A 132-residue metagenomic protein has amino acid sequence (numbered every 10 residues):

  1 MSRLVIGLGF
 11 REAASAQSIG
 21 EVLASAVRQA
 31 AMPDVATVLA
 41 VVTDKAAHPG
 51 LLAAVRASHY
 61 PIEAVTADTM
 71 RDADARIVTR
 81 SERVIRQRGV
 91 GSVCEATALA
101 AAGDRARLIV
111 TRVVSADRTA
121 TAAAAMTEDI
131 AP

Functional and structural regions predicted by a protein language model:
M1-R3, D34-A36, R105: A general structural motif
S2-A26: Glycine- and Gly-Pro-enriched alpha-helical subdomains that act as flexible, kink-prone "lid/hinge" or packing modules
L8-R11, T43, T66-A67, T111-V113 (+1 more regions): Fold-independent oxyanion-binding glycine-rich loops and adjacent beta-strand/coil segments at enzyme active sites
V22-A26, V55-H59, A124-M126: Short, solvent-exposed amphipathic alpha-helical segments in soluble enzyme and RNA/protein-processing domains
L23-A36: Phosphate/pyrophosphate-binding loops at sites that engage ATP/ADP/AMP, CoA/4′-phosphopantetheine, polyphosphate
A36-V42: Short glycine-rich phosphate-binding loop at a beta-alpha junction
V42-V93: Long, charge-dense
E95-P132: C-terminal edge-of-domain segments
